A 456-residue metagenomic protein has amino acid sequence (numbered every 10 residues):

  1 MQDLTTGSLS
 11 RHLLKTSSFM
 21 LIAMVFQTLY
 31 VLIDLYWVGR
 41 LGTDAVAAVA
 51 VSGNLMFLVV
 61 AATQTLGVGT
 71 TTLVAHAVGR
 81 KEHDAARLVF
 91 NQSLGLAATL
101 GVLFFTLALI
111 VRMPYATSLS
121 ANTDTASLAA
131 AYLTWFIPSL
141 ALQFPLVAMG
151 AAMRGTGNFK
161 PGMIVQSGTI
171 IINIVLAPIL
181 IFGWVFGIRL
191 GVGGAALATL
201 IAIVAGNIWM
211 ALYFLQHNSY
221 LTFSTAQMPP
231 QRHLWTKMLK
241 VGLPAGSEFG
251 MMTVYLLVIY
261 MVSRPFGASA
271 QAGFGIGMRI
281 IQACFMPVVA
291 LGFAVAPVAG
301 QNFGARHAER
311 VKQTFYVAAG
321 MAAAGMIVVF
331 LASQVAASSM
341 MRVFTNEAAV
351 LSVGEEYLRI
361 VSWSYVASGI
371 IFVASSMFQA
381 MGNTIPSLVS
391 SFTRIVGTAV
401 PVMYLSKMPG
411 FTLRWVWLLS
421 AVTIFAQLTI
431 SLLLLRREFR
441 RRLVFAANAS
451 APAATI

Functional and structural regions predicted by a protein language model:
M1-S17, V74-A141, I172, R189-L243 (+2 more regions): Short alpha-helical transmembrane segments in multi-pass integral membrane proteins
K15-D34, W135, T169, A202-G206 (+4 more regions): Transmembrane helical elements of multi-pass membrane transporters/channels
M20, M24, L35-Y36, T72 (+17 more regions): Transmembrane alpha-helix boundary and packing residues in multipass membrane permease domains and related
V25, L29-A47, A116-T123, I179-R189 (+3 more regions): Helix-terminus/linker motif at the lipid-water interface of multi-pass membrane proteins
V38-F57, T123-A131, V192-G193, L197 (+5 more regions): Interfacial/gating helices of multi-pass transporter permease domains
V46-T106, Q143-G162, Y255, G273-A337 (+1 more regions): Small-residue-rich hydrophobic transmembrane alpha-helices
G67, F136-G155, G162-I170, A195-M210 (+4 more regions): Short runs within selected transmembrane alpha-helices of multi-pass transporters and secretion channels
